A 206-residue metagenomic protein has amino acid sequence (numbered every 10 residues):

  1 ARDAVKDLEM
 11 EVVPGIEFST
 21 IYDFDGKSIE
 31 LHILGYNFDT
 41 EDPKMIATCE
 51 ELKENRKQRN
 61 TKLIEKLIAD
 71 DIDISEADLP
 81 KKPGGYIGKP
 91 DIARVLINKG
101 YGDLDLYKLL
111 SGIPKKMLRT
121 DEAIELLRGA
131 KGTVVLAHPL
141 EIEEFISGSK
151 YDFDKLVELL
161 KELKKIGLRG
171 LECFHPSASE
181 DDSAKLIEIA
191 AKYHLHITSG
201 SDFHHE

Functional and structural regions predicted by a protein language model:
A1, I113-K116, I142-Y151, H175-D182: Acidic-and-aromatic substrate-binding clefts and catalytic sites of carbohydrate-active enzymes
A1-Y86, I166, L171-E206: A metal-dependent hydrolase metal-coordination microenvironment
I68-I124: Hydrophobic, aromatic-enriched interface-forming segments
I97, K161-K164: Ankyrin-repeat helical core positions
D105-K108, V135-P139, R169-F174: Short beta-strands and strand-loop turn motifs
K116-E162: Conserved, well-ordered alpha-helix/loop/beta-strand core segments that scaffold catalytic motifs
